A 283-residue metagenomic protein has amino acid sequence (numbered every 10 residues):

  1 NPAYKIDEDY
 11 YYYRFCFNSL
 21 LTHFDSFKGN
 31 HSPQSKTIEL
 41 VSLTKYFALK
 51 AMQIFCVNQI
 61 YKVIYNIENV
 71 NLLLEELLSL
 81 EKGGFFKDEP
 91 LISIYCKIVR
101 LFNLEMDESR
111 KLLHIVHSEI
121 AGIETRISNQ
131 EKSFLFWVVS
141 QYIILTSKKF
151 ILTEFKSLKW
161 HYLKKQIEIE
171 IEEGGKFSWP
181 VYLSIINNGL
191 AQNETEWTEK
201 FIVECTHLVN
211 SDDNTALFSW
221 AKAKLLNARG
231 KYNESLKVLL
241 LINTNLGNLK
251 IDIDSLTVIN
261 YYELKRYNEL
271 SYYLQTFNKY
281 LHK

Functional and structural regions predicted by a protein language model:
N1-L72: Type-3 copper protein
P2-I6, L40-T44, L80-K87, I120-K132 (+4 more regions): Solenoid-like repeat scaffolds
F17, I60-V63, V99-N103, L145-K149 (+4 more regions): Residue-level signature for tetratricopeptide repeat
N30, K62-L77, E105-A121, F150-K164 (+2 more regions): Helix-turn-helix repeat elements of alpha-solenoid scaffolds
S42-Y46, K50-M106, E124-T125: Intrinsically disordered, low-complexity regions enriched in acidic/Ser/Thr/Pro/Gln residues
K87-I94, N129-I143, E173-L183, S211-W220 (+1 more regions): Generic helix N-cap/helix-start motif at coil->alpha-helix transitions
L183-N193, T206-L246, Y261, Y280-L281: Alpha-helical adaptor scaffolds
G230-K231, E263-Y273: Alpha-helical linker/edge segments of TPR/alpha-solenoid repeat scaffolds and analogous pre-/post-domain helices
